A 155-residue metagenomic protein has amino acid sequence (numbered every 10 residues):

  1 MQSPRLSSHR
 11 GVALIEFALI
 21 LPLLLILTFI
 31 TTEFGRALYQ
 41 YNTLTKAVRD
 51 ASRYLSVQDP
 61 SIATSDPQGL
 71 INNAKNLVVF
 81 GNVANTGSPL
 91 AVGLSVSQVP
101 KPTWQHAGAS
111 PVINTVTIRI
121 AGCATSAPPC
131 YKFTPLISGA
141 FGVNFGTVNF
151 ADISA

Functional and structural regions predicted by a protein language model:
Q2, R49-A155: Short, conserved structural patches
Q2-V79: Alpha-helical assembly-interface signal, strongest on the long, hydrophobic N-terminal helix that forms
